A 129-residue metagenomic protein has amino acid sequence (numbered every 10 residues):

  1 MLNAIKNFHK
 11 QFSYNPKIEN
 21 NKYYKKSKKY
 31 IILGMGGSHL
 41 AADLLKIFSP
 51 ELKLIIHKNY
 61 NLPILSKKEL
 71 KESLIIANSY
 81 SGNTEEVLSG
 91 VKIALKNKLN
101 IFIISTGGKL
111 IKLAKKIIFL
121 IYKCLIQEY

Functional and structural regions predicted by a protein language model:
M1-I18: N-terminal amphipathic/basic leader segments beginning at the initiator methionine
K25-Y129: Glycine-rich phosphate-binding loops that contact phosphosugars or nucleotide phosphates
